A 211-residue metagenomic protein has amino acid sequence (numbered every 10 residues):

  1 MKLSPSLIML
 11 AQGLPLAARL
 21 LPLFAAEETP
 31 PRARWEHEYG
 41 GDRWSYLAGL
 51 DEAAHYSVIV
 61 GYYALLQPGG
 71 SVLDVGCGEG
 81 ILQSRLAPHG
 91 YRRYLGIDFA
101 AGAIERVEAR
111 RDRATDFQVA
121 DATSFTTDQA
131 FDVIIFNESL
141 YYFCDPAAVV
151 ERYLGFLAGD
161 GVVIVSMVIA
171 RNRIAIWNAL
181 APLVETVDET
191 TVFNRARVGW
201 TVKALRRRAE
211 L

Functional and structural regions predicted by a protein language model:
K2-D42: N-terminal, positively charged/glycine-rich alpha-helical extensions of SAM-dependent methyltransferases
R43-V58: Conserved SAM-binding loop and adjacent beta-strand
G69-G78: Conserved class I S-adenosyl-L-methionine
E79-T123: Class I SAM-dependent methyltransferase SAM/SAH-binding core
T126-I134: A short acidic, Gly/Pro-enriched loop at the edge of an enzyme's catalytic core that lines a small-molecule cofactor
V133-P146: A short SAM/SAH-binding and catalytic strip from SAM-dependent methyltransferases
V149-G159: A short glycine-rich, Lys/Arg-flanked "PGG" loop and its adjoining helix->strand segment in the class I
D160-V168: Conserved beta-strand signature within the Rossmann-like core of class I S-adenosyl-L-methionine
